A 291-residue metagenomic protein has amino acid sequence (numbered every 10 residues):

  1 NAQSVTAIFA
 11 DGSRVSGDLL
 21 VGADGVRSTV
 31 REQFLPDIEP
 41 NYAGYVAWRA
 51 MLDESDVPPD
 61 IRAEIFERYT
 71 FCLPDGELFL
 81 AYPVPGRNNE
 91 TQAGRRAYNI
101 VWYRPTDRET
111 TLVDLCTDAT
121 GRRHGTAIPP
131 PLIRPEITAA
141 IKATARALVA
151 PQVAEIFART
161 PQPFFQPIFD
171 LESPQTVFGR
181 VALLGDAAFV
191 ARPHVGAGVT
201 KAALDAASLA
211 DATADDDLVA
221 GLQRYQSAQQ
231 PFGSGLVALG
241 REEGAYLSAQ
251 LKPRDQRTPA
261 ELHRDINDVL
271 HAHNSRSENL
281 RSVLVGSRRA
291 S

Functional and structural regions predicted by a protein language model:
N1-T144: Conserved FAD-binding catalytic core of PHBH/FMO-like flavoproteins
G25, L204-S208: Short amphipathic alpha-helical face segments that pack within enzyme cores and frequently flank/anchor catalytic
V30-R31, A191-P193: Conserved protein kinase catalytic core
T106-E109, P174, F189, P231: Active-site/binding-pocket entry motifs
P131, A143, A147, P151-E155 (+4 more regions): C-terminal helical "tail/cap" subdomain of flavin- and related membrane-associated enzymes
E155-Q166: Short catalytic/ligand-gating loop segments at beta-alpha or beta-beta junctions within enzyme catalytic domains
F164-R192: FAD-binding beta-loop-beta segment adjacent to the flavin cofactor pocket
